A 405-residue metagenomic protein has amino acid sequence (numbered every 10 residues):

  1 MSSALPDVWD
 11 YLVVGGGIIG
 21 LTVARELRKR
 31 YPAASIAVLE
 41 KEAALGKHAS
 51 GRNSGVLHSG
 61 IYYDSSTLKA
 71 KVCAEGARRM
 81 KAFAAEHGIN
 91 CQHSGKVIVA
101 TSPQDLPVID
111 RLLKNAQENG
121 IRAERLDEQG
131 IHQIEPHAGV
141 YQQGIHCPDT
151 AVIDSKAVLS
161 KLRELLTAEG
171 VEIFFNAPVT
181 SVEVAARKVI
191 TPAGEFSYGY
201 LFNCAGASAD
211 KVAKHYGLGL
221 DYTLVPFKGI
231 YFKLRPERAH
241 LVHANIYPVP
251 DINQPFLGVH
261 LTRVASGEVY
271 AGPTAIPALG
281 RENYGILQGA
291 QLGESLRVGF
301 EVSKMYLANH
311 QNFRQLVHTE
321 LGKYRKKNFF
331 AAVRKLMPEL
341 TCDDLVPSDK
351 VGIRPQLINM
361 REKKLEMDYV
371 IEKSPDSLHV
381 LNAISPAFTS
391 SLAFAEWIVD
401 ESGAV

Functional and structural regions predicted by a protein language model:
L5-I19, A37: Beta1/beta-strand and adjacent pyrophosphate-binding region of the FAD-binding site in flavoprotein oxidoreductases
T22, V182-E294: Flavin-dependent oxidoreductases
R28-G51: Glycine-rich FAD pyrophosphate-binding loop
G55-G130, Y141, G258-V259, E268-Y270 (+2 more regions): Dinucleotide-binding Rossmann-like beta1-alpha1 core, especially the glycine-rich loop that anchors the ADP
D64-E75, V99-I109, I145-E164, F174 (+2 more regions): Short beta-strand to alpha-helix junction loop
I145-Y200, S208-K211, L392-S402: Helical element adjacent to the flavin cofactor pocket in flavoenzyme catalytic cores
G219-D221, R238-A239, V264-S266, A271-K350: Flavin-binding catalytic cores
A308-V405: C-terminal catalytic lobe of FAD-dependent flavoproteins
